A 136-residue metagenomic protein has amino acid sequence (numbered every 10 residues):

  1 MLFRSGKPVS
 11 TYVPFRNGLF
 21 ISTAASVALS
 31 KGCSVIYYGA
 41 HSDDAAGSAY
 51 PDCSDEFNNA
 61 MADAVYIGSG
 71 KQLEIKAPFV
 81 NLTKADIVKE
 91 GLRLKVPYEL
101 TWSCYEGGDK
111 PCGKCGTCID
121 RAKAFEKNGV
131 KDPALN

Functional and structural regions predicted by a protein language model:
M1-N136: Nucleotide-activated chemistry modules centered on ATP-dependent adenylation/adenylyltransferase
